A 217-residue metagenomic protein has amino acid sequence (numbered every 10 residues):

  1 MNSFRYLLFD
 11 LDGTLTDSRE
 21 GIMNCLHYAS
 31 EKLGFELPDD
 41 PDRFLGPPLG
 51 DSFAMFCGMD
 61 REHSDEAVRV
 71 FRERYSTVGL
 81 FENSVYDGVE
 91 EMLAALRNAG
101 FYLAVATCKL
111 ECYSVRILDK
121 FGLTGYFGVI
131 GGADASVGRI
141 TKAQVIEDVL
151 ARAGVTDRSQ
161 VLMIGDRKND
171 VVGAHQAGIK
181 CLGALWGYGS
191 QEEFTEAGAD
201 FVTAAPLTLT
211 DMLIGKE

Functional and structural regions predicted by a protein language model:
N2-E91, R97, C112: N-terminal helical cap/lid subdomain that shapes the substrate entry/recognition surface in HAD-like hydrolases
Y6, K142-V171: Conserved Lys-Pro-Asp/Glu-containing loop-to-beta segment of HAD-superfamily phosphomonoesterases, centered on
C25, S52, G88, Y113-R116 (+3 more regions): Phosphate- and divalent-cation-binding pockets in alpha/beta enzyme and binding domains that engage nucleotide-derived
E31-L33, S52-E62, E82, A94-A104 (+3 more regions): Substrate-recognition/cap helix-loop segment adjacent to the acidic, metal-dependent catalytic center of Asp-based
F44, P48, S84-G88, K109 (+3 more regions): Short beta->alpha linker loops
G122-I130, E193-L213: Structural recognition of alpha->loop->beta junctions
M163-A204: Acidic, Mg2+-coordinating phosphoryl-transfer loop and its flanking beta/alpha structural elements, shared across
